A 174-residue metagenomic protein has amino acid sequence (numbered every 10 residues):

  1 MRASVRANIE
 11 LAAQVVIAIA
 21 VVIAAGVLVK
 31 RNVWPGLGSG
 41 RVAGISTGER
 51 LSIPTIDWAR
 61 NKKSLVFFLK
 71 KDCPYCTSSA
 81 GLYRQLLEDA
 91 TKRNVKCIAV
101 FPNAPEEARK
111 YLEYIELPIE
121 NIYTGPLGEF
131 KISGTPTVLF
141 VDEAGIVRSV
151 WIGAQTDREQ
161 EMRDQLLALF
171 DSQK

Functional and structural regions predicted by a protein language model:
M1-E49, Q160-A168: N-terminal targeting signals for export/organelle localization
G44-S64: A short beta-strand-turn-helix
D57-T77, Y83: Short active-site neighborhood of thiol/selenol oxidoreductases, capturing the structured segment around
A59, K92, K131-S133: Extracellular/periplasmic catalytic domains that process cell-envelope and extracellular macromolecules
F67, C97-A99, F140: Structural beta-sheet core signal
K70, P102, E143: Cofactor-binding loop segments of dinucleotide-utilizing enzymes, especially the Rossmann-like FAD- and NAD(P)+-binding
T77-I115: Structural microenvironment flanking redox-active thiols in thiol-disulfide oxidoreductases
Y114-L117, T124-F170: Thiol/disulfide oxidoreductase modules built on the thioredoxin-like
